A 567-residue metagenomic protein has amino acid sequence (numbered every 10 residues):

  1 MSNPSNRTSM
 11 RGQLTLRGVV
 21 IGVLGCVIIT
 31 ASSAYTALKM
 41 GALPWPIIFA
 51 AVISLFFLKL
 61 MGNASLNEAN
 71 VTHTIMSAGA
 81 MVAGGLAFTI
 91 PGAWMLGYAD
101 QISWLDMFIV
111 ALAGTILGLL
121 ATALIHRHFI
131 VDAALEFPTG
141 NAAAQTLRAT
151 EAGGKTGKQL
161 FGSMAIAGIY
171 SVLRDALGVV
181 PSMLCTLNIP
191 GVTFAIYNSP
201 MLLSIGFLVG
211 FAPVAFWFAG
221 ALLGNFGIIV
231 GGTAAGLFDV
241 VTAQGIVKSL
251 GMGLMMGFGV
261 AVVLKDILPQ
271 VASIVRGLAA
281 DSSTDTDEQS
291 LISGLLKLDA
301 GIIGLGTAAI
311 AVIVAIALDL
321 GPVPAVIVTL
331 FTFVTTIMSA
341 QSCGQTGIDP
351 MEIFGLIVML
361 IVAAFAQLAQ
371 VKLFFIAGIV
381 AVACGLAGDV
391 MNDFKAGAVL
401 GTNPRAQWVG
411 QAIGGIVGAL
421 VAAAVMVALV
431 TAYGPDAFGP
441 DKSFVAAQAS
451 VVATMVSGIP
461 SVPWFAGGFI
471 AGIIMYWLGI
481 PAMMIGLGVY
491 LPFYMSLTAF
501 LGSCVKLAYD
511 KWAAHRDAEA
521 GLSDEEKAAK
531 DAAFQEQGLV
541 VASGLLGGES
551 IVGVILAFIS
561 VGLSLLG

Functional and structural regions predicted by a protein language model:
M1-G567: Alpha-helical multipass membrane-protein architecture
